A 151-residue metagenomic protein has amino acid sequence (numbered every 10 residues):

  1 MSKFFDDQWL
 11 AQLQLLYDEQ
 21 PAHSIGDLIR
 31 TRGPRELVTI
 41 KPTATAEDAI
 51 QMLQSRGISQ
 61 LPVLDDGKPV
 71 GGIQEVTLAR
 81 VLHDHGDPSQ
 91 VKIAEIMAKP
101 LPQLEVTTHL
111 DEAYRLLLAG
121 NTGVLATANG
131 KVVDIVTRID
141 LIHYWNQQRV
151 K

Functional and structural regions predicted by a protein language model:
M1-K151: Tandem CBS (Cystathionine beta-synthase) repeat/Bateman regulatory domains
